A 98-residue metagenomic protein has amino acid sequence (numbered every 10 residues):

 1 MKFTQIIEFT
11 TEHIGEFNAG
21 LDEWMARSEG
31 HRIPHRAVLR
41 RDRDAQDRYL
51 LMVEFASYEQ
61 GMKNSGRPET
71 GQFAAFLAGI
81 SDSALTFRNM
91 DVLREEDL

Functional and structural regions predicted by a protein language model:
M1, I6, T11, H35-L50 (+1 more regions): Glycine-rich beta-strand-turn "strand-cap" elements at beta-sheet edges
F9-G20: Short, surface-exposed ligand-recognition loops at beta-strand->loop->(often short) alpha-helix junctions that present
I14, A45-Q46, A56-G61: Short, charged/polar surface micro-motifs in flexible loops or helix N-caps
I14, M25-S28, R41-D42: Intrinsically disordered, low-complexity segments enriched in polar/charged residues with Gly/Pro, especially when
A19, E23-H35, E54-R88: An amphipathic, aromatic/His-enriched active-site/gating alpha helix that lines ligand/cofactor pockets
